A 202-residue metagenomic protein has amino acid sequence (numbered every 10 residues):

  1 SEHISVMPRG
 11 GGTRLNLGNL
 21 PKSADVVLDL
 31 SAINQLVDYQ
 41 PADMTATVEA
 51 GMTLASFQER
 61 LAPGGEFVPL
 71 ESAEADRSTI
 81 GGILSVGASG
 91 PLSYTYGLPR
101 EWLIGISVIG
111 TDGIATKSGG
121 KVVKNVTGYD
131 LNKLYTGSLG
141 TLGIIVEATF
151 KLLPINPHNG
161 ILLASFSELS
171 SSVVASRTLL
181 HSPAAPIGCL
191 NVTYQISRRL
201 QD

Functional and structural regions predicted by a protein language model:
S1-P8, A24, L30-D76, V86-K121 (+2 more regions): N-terminal glycine-rich flavin-associated loop
L15-N16, R77-S78, Q195-I196: Short secondary-structure capping/turn micro-motifs that flank functional sites
N16-G18, F57, A88, V146 (+1 more regions): Generic hydrophobic alpha-helical membrane-span motif
N16-P21, G97, Q201: Short glycine-biased active-site loop of nucleotidyltransferases that positions the nucleotide triphosphate and helps
S23, T79, T141: Conserved catalytic motifs of the protein kinase core domain
G82: Beta-strand-loop-alpha "switch" segments that mediate conformational coupling across diverse proteins
S85, I104-D202: C-terminal substrate-binding/cap subdomain adjacent to the FAD-binding core in PCMH-type and related FAD-linked
